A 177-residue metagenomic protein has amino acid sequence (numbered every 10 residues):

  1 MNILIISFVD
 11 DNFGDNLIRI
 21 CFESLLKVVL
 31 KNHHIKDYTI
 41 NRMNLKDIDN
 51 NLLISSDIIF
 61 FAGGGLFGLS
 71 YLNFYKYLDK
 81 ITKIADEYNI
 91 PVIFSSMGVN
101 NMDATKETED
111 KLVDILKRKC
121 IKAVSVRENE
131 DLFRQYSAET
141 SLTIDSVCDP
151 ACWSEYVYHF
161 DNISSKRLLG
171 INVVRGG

Functional and structural regions predicted by a protein language model:
M1-G177: Active-site anion-handling motifs in enzyme catalytic cores
